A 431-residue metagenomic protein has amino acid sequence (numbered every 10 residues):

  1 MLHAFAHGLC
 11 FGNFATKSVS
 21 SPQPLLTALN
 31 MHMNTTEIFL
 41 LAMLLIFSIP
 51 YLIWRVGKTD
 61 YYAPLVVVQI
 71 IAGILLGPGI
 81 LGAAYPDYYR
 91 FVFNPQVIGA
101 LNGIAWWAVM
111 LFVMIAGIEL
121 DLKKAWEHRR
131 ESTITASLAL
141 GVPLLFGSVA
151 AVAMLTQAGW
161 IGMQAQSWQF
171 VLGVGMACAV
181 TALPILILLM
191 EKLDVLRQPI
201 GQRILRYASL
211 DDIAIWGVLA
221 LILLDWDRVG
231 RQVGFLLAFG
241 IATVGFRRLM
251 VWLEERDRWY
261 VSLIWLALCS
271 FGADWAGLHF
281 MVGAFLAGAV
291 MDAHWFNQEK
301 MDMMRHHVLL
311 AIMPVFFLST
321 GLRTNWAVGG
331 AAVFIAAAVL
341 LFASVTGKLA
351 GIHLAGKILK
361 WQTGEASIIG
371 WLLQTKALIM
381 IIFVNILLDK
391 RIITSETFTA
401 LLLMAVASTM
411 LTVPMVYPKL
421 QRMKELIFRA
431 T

Functional and structural regions predicted by a protein language model:
A4-G8, A15, V19: Short hydrophobic alpha-helical segments enriched in small aliphatic residues
H32-L45, V97-F112, Q166-T181, R228-I241 (+3 more regions): Structural signature of hydrophobic alpha-helical transmembrane segments
A42, I46-R55, I74, P78 (+14 more regions): Transmembrane alpha-helical segments of multi-pass membrane transport proteins and ion-pumping complexes
L52-D60, A83, L122-L193, T320-K424: Transmembrane alpha-helices that form the ion-translocation and gating core of multi-pass ion transport proteins
L52-V68, I74, S270-V282, A405: Flexible hinge motifs at transmembrane-helix junctions and intramembrane kinks/re-entrant loops in multi-pass membrane
Q69-L81, T135-S148, R206-L219, W259-A273 (+2 more regions): Small-residue-rich segments of transmembrane alpha-helices in multi-pass membrane proteins, especially helix faces
L75-E131, L249-V339: Membrane-interface junctions of multi-pass transporters
L196-L210, G217, E299-M303, G364-I369 (+1 more regions): Membrane-interface alpha-helices at helix entry/exit sites of multi-pass transporters
